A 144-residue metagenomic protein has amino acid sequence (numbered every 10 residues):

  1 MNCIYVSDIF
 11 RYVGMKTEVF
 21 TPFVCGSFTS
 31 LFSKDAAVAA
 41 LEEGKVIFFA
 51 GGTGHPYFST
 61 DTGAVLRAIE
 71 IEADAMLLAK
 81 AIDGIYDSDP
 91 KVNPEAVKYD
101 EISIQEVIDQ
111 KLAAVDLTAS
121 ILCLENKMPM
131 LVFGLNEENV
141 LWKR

Functional and structural regions predicted by a protein language model:
M1-Y12: A phosphate-binding glycine/aspartate-rich beta-alpha loop in the early core of alpha/beta enzymes
G14-M15, M128: Short phosphate-binding/catalytic loops that engage adenosine nucleotides
E18-P22: A short acidic/basic microdomain associated with nuclease active sites
F23-V46, H55-R144: Active-site phosphate/oxyanion-binding loops
F49: Short, acidic/hydrophobic/Gly-rich beta-strand patch recurrent on exposed beta strands that often constitutes part
G52: Active-site-proximal beta-strand/loop segments in catalytic clefts of secreted hydrolases
